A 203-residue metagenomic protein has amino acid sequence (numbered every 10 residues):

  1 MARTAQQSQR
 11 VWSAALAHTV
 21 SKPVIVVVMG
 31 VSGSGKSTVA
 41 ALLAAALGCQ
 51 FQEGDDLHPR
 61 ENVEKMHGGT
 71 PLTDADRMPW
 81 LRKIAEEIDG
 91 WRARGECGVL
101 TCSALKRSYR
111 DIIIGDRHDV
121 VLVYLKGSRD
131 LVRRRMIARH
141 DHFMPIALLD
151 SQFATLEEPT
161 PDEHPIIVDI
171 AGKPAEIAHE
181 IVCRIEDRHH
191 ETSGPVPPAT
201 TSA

Functional and structural regions predicted by a protein language model:
A2-V24: Extreme N-terminal, non-catalytic leader segments that precede Walker-type/kinase nucleotide-binding cores
V28: Hydrophobic anchor at the beta1->P-loop junction of P-loop NTPases
V31: P-loop (Walker A) phosphate-binding loop of NTP-binding proteins
K36: Conserved lysine of the Walker
A41-E86: Conserved substrate/cofactor phosphate-moiety recognition/catalytic segment in nucleotide-dependent phosphotransferases
A75-R117, L125: Glycine-rich phosphate-binding loop used to anchor ATP phosphates in small-molecule kinases, encompassing both
D116-R135: Conserved phosphate-donor/acceptor-positioning beta-strand/loop module used by diverse small-molecule
A138-E180: Small-molecule kinase domains that catalyze NTP-dependent phosphoryl transfer to phosphate-bearing small molecules
